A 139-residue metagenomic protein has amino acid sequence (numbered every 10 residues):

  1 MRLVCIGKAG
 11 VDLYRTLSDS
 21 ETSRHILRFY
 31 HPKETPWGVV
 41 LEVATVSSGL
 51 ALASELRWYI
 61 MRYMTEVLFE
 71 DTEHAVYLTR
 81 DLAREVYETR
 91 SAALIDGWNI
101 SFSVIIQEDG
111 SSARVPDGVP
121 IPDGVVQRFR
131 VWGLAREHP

Functional and structural regions predicted by a protein language model:
M1-I26, P36: Short, extreme N-terminal segment that most often corresponds to the first beta-strand
I6-G7, E42-A44, I105-Q107, P116: A structural detector for beta-sheet-dominated domains
Y30-P32: Helix-boundary capping/turn motifs
E34-E70: Short, well-structured hydrophobic secondary-structure segments
W37-V43, H74-R80, S103-I106: Low-complexity, flexible helical/coil segments
E42-S47, R80-E88, E108-G110: Noncatalytic linker/hinge segments flanking ATPase motor cores
L68-A93: Short, structured protein-protein interaction patches enriched in aromatics and acidic/basic residues, typified by
Y87-P139: Acidic, proline/glycine-rich low-complexity IDRs
